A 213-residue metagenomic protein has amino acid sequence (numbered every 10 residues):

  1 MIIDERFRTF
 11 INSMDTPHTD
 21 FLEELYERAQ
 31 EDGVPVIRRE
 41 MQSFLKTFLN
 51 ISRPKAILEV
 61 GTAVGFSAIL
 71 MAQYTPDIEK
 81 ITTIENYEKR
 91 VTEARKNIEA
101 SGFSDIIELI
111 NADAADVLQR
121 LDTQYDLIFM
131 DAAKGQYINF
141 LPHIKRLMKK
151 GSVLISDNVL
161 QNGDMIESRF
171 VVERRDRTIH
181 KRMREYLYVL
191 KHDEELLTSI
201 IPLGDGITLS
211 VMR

Functional and structural regions predicted by a protein language model:
M1-L127, K134-I155, V159-R213: A short alpha-helical cap/connector motif
